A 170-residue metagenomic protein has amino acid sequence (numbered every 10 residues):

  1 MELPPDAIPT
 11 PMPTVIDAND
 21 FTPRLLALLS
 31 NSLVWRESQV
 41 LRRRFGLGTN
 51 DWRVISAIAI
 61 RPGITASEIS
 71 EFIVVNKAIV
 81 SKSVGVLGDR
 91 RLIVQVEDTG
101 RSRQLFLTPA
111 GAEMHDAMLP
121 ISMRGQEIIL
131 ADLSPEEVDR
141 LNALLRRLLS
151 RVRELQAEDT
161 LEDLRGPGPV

Functional and structural regions predicted by a protein language model:
M1-F45, V170: N-terminal leader segment of winged-helix/HTH proteins
M1-I16, E136-V170: C-terminal regulatory/oligomerization modules of transcriptional regulators
P5, G85-R146: Charged, amphipathic alpha-helical coiled-coil/dimerization segments
R24, R53, D139: Active-site phosphate/pyrophosphate-handling residues
L26-S30, V34, I73, H115 (+2 more regions): Amphipathic, non-transmembrane alpha-helical scaffold segments
N31, W35-I79, R91, T160: N-terminal helix-turn-helix DNA-binding core of bacterial DNA-binding proteins
